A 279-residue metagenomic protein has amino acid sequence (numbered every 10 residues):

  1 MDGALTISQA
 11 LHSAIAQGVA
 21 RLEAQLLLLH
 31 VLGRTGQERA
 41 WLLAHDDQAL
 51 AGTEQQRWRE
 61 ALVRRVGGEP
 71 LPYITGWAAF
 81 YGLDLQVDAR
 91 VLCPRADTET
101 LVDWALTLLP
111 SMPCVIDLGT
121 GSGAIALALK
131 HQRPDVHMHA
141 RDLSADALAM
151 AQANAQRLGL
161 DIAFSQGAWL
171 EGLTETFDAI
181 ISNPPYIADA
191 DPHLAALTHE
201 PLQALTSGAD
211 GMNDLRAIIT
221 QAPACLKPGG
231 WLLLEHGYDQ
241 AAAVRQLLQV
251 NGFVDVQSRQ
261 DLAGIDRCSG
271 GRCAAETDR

Functional and structural regions predicted by a protein language model:
M1-Q48: Non-catalytic accessory regions of SAM-dependent methyltransferases
L29-W104: Conserved AdoMet
P72, I187, D239: Active-site beta-alpha loop architecture of Rossmann-like, nucleotide-cofactor-dependent enzymes
D84, H137, D161-A163, V254-Q257: Conserved beta-strand segments of alpha/beta enzyme cores
C93-L194, A217: Conserved SAM/SAH cofactor-binding pocket of Class I
P185-D214: Mobile active-site "lid"/loop adjacent to the S-adenosyl-L-methionine
D210-R272: Conserved Class I SAM-dependent methyltransferase catalytic core
A275-R279: Flexible, glycine-/basic-rich loop-and-beta segments that form/coincide with the SAM-dependent methyltransferase
